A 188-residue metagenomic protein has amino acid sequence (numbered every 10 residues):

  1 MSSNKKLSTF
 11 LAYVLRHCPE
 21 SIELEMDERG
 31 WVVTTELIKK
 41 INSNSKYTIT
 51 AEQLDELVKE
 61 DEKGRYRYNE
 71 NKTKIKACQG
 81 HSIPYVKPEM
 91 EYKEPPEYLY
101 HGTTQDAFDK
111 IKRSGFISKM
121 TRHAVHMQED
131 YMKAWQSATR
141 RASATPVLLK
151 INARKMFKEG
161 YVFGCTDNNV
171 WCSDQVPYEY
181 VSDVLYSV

Functional and structural regions predicted by a protein language model:
S2-T35, K40: Positively charged, polyanion-binding regions of nucleic-acid-associated proteins
A12, H17-E20, E25-E28, I49-E70 (+3 more regions): ADP-ribosyltransferase catalytic core
E36-I38, Q79, T104: Short glycine-rich, polar/acidic loop-and-turn segments at beta strand-coil junctions
I41-I49: Short, basic interhelical loop/turn and adjoining N-cap of the next helix at nucleic-acid- or acidic-partner-contacting
T73-K76: Minor-groove-contacting beta-hairpin "wing" of winged helix-turn-helix DNA-binding domains
E97-G102: Short hydrophobic beta-strand segments
